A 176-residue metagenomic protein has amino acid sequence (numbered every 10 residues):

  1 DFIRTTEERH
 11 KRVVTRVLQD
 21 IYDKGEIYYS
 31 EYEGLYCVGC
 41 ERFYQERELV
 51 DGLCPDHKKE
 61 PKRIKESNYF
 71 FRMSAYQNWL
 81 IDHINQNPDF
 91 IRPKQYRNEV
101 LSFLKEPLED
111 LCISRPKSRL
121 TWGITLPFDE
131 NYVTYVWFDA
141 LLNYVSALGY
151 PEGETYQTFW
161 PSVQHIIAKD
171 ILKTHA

Functional and structural regions predicted by a protein language model:
D1-P93: N-terminal, positively charged nucleic-acid-binding surface of large information/translation enzymes
R4, R12-V13, I64-A176: Structured secondary-structure scaffolds
